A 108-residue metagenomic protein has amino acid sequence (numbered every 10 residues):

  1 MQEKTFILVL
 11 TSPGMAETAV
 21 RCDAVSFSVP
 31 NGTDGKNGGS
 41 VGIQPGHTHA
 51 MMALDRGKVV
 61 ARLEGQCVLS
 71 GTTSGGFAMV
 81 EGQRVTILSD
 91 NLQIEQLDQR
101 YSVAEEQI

Functional and structural regions predicted by a protein language model:
Q2-T5: Acidic, aliphatic-rich amphipathic alpha-helical segments
V9-E106: Compact, glycine-rich, soluble single-domain proteins
